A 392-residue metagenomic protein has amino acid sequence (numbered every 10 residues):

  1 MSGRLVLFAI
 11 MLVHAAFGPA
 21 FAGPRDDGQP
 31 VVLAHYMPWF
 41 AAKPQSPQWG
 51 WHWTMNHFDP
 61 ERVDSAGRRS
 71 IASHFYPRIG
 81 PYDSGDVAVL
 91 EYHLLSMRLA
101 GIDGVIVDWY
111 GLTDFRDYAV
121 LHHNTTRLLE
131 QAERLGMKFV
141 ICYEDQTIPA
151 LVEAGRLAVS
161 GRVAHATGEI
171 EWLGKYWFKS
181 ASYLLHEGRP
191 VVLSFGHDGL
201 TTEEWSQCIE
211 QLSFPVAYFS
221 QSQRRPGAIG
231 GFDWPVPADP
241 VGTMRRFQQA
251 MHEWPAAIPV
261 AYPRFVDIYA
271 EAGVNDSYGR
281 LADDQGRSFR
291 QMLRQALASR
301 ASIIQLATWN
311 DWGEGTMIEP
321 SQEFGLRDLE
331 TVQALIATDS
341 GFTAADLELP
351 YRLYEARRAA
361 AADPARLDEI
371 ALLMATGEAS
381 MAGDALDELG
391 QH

Functional and structural regions predicted by a protein language model:
M1-L5: Positively charged n-region of N-terminal signal peptides that target proteins for export
V6-A16: Bacterial N-terminal signal peptides
P19-F21: Sec/Tat signal peptide C-region and signal peptidase I cleavage site
G23-H392: Glycan-processing catalytic domains of CAZymes
